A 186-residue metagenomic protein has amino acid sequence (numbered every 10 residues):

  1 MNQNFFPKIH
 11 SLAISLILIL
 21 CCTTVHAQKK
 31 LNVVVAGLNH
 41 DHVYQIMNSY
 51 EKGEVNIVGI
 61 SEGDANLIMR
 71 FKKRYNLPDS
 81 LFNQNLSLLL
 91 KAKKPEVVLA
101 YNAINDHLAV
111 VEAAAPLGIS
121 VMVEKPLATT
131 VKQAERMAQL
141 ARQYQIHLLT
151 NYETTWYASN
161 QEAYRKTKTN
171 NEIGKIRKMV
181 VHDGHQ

Functional and structural regions predicted by a protein language model:
M1-Q28: Bacterial Sec-dependent N-terminal signal peptides
C21, V25-Y75: N-terminal Rossmann-like dinucleotide-binding module
Q28, A128-Q186: A contiguous active-site-proximal alpha/beta segment in oxidoreductase catalytic domains
V35, V123, L148-T150: Hydrophobic residues in well-ordered beta-strands that form the structural core
N39-H42, H107, S120, H185: Histidine-centered active-site/metal-ligand motif
N56, S120, H147: Residue-level detector of anion-binding/catalytic polar loops
G59, E96-V97, K178: Short, Asp-centered acidic motifs that coordinate Mg2+ and/or phosphate in catalytic or ligand-binding sites
L77-L140: Beta-loop-alpha module in the N-terminal Rossmann-like domain of NAD(P)-dependent dehydrogenases, especially those
